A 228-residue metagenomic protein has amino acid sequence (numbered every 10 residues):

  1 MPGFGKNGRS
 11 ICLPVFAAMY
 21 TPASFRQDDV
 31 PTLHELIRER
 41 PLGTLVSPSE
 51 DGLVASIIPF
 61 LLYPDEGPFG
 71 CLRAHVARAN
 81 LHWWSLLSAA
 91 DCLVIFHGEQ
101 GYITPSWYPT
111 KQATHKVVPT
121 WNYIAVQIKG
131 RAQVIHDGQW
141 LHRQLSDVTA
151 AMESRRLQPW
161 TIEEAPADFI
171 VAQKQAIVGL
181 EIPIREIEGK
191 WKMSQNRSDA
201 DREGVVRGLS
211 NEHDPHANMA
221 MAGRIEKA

Functional and structural regions predicted by a protein language model:
G3-A228: Binding-site signature for planar aromatic cofactors or substrates
